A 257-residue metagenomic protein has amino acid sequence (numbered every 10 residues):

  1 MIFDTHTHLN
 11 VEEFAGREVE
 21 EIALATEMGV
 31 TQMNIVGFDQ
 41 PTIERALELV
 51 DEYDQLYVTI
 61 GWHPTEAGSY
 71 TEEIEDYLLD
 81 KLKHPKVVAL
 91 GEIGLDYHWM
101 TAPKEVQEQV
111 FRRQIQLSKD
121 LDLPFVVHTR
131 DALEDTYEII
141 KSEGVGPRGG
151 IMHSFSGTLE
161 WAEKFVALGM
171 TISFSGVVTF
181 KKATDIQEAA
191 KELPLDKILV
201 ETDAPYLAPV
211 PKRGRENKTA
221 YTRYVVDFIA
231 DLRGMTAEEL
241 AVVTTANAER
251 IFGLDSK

Functional and structural regions predicted by a protein language model:
M1-K257: Mid-domain alpha/beta scaffold segments of enzyme catalytic cores
